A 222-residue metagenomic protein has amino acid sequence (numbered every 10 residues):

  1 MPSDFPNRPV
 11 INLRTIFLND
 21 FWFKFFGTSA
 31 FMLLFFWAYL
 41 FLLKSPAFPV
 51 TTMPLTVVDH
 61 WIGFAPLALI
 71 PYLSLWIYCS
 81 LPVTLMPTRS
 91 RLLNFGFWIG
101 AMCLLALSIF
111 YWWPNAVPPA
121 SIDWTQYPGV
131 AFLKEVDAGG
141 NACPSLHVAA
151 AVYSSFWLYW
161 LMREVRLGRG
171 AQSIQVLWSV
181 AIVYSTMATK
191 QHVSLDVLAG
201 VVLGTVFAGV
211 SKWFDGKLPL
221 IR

Functional and structural regions predicted by a protein language model:
M1-Y78, S121-I122, V130: N-terminal transmembrane-helix/juxtamembrane module of multi-pass inner/ER membrane proteins
F36-A38, C103-W112, L177-M187: Aromatic-anchored segments of alpha-helical transmembrane domains
L43-T51, V57, M86-Q172, L218-R222: Membrane-interface loops
T56, W76-P82, Y153-F156, L177-S185: Hydrophobic, membrane-inserted alpha-helices
L69-L81, F97-G100, L104: Hydrophobic alpha-helical transmembrane segments
I70-Y78, A149, Y153, L198-V202: Membrane-embedded alpha-helical segments of multi-pass membrane proteins, especially the transmembrane helices
A120-T125, N141-C143, A181-G209: Interfacial helix-loop-helix junctions of multi-pass membrane proteins
S155-W160, G204-K212: Hydrophobic transmembrane alpha-helices
